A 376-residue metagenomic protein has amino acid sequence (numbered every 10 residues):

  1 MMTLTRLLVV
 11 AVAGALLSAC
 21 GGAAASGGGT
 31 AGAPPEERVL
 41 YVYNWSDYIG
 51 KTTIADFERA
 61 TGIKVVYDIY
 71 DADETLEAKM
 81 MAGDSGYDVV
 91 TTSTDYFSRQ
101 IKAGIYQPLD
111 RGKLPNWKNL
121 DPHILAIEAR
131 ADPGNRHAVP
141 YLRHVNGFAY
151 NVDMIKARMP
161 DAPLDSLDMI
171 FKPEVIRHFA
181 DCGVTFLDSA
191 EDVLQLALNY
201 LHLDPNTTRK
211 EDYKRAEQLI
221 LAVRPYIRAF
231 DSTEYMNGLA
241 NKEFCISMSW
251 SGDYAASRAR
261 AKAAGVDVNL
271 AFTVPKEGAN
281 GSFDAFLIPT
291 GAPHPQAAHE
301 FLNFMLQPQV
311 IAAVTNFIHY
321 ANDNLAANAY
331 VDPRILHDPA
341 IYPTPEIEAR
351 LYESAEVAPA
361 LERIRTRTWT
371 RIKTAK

Functional and structural regions predicted by a protein language model:
L16-A19: C-terminal motif of bacterial Sec signal peptides marking the signal peptidase cleavage site
G21-G22, G29-Q100: Early extracytoplasmic/lumenal segment of secretory-pathway proteins
M81, S85-V89, Q107-V152: A structural signal for short loop-to-beta-strand junctions that line the ligand-binding cleft of periplasmic/secreted
D95-Y106, A131-P163, E191-L201, G281-L287: Periplasmic solute-binding protein
Q107-K118, D168, A264-N280, P289-A292: Short beta-strand->loop
C182-A197, L201-T273: Ligand-binding pocket segment of bilobal, Venus flytrap-like solute-binding proteins
N237, P345-K376: Conserved C-terminal helix/tail region of periplasmic/extracytoplasmic solute-binding proteins
D284, P289-R350: Mature extracytoplasmic/periplasmic domains
